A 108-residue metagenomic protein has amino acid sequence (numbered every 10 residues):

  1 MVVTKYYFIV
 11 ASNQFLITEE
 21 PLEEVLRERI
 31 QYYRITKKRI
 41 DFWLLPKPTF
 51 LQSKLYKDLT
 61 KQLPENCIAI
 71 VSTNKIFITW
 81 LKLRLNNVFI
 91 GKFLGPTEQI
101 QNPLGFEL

Functional and structural regions predicted by a protein language model:
M1-V2: N-terminal chloroplast transit peptides
S12-P21, T49-S53, I76-F77: Short acidic, S/G/P-rich loop/turn micro-motifs used as interaction or catalytic elements
N13-I17, R39, F106: Structured alpha/beta or helical-core interaction and ligand-binding surfaces enriched in interleaved
E19-I30: Well-ordered, non-membrane alpha-helical segments in soluble/globular domains
Q31-I35, D58-K61: Beta-strand elements of modular eukaryotic interaction domains
K37-I40, E65: Eukaryote-biased feature marking scaffold/signaling PDZ-domain proteins and nuclear chromatin regulators
S53-L108: Polybasic, proline/glycine-rich intrinsically disordered low-complexity segments
